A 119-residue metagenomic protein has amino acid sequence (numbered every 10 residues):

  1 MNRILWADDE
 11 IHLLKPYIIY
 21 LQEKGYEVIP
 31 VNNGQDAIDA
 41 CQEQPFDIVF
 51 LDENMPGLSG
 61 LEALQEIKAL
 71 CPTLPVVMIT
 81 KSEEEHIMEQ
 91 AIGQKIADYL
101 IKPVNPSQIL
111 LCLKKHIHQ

Functional and structural regions predicted by a protein language model:
K15-E23: Charged docking surfaces used in two-component/phosphorelay signaling
G25-N32, A40: Short hydrophobic/Thr-rich beta-strand motif most characteristic of the beta2 strand and flanking loop of CheY-like
N32-N33, S59-E62: Acidic catalytic/metal-coordinating carboxylates
Q44-F50: Active-site beta3 strand of CheY-like receiver
M55: Receiver (REC) domain active-site loop signature in two-component systems and cognate sites in sensor histidine kinases
E62, E83-D98: Alpha4 helix (beta4-alpha4-beta5 surface) of REC/receiver domains from two-component response regulators
H86, V104-L113: C-terminal output helix
